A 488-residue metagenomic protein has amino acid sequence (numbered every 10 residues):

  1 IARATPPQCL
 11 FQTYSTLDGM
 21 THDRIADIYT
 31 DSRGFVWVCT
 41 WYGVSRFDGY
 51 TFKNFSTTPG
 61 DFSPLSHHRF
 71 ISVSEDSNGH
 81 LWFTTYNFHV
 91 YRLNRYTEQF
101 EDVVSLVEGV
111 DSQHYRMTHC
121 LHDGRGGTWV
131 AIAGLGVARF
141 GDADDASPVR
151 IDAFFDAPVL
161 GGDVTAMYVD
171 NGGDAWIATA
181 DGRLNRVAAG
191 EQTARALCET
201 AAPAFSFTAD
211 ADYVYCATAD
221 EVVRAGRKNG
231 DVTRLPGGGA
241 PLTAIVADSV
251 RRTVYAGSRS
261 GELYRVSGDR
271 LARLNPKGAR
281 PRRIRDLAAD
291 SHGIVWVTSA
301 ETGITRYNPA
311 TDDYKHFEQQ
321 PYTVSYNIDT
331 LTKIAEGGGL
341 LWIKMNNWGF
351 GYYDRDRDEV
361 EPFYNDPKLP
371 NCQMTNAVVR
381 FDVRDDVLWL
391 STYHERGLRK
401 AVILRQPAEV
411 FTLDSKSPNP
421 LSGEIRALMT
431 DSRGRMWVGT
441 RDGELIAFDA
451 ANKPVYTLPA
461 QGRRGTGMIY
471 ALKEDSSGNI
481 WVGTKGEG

Functional and structural regions predicted by a protein language model:
I1-G488: Carboxylate-rich, polar loop motifs that coordinate divalent cations or form catalytic acidic clusters
